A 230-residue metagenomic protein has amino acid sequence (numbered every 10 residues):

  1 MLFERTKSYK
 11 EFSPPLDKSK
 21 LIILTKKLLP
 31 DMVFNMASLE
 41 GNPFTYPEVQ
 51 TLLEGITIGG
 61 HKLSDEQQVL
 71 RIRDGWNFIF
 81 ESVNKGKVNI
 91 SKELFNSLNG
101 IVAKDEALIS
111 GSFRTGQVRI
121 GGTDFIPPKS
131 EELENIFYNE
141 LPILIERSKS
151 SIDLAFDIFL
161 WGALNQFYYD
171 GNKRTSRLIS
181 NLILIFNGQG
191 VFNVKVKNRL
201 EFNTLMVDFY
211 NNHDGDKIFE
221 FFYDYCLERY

Functional and structural regions predicted by a protein language model:
M1-Y230: FIC/Doc superfamily catalytic core
